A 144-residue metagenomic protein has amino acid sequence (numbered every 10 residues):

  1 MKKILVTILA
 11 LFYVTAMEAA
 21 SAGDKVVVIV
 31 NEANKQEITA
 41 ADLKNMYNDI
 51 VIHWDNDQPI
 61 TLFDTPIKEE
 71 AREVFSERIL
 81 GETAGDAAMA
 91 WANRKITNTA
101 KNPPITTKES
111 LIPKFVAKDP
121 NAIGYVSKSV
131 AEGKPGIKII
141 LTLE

Functional and structural regions predicted by a protein language model:
I4-T15: Sec-dependent N-terminal signal peptides
S21-E144: Exported/periplasmic ABC-transporter solute-binding proteins
